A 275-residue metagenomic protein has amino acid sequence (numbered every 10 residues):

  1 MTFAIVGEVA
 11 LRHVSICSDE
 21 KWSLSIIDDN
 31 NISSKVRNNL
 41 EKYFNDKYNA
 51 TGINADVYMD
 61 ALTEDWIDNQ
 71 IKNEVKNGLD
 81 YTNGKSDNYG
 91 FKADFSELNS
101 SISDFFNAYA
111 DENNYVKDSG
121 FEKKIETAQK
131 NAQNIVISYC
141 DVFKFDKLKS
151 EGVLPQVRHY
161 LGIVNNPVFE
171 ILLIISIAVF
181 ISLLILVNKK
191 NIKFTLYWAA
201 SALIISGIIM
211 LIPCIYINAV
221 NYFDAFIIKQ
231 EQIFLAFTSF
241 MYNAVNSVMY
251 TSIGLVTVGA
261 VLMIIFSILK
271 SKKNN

Functional and structural regions predicted by a protein language model:
M1, P167-A219, I265-N275: Juxtamembrane interface at the cytosolic side of transmembrane helices
T2-Y160, V187, A219-V220: Cytosolic/nucleoplasmic, non-transmembrane interface domains of endomembrane and organelle-membrane proteins
F3, G84, A199-A200, S206-G207 (+2 more regions): Glycine-centered flexibility motif
D46-Y48, F223-D224, E231, I264 (+1 more regions): Alpha-helix boundary/interfacial micro-motifs
V142-P155, L161, I171, A202-L255: Membrane-proximal extracellular juxtamembrane segment immediately upstream of a following transmembrane helix
M241-N275: Generic detector of multi-pass transmembrane helix bundles and their immediately adjacent loops in polytopic membrane
